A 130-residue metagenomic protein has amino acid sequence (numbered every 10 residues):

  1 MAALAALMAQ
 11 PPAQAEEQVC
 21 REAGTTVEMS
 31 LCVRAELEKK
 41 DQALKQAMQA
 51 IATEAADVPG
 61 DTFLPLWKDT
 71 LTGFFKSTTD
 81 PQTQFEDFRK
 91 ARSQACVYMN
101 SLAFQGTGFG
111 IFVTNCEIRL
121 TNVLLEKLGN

Functional and structural regions predicted by a protein language model:
M1-A9: Bacterial N-terminal signal peptides
A13-N130: N-terminal alpha-helical modules
